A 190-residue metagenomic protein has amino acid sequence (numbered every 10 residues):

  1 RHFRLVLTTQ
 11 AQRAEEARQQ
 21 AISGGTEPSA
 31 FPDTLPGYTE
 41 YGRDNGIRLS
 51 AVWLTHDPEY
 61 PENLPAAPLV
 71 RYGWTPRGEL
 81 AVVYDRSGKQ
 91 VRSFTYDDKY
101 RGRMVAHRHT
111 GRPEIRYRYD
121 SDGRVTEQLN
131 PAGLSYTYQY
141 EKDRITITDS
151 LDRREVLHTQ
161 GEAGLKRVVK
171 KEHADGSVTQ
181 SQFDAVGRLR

Functional and structural regions predicted by a protein language model:
R1-R190: Extended charged/polar low-complexity repeat regions
